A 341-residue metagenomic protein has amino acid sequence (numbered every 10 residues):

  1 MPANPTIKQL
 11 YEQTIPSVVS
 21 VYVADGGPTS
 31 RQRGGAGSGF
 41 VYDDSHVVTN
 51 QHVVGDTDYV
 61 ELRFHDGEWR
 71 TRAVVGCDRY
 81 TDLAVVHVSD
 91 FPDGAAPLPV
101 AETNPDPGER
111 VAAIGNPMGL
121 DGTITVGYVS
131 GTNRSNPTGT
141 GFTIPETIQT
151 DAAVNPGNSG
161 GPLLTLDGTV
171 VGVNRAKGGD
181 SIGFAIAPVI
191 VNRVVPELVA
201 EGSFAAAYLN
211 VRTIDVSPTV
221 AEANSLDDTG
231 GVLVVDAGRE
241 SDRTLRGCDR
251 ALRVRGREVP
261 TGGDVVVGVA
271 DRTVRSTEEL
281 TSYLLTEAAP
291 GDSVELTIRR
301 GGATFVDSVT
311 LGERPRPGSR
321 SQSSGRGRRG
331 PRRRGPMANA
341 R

Functional and structural regions predicted by a protein language model:
M1-Q13, V170-G230, T273, T286 (+3 more regions): C-terminal cap/linker of serine protease catalytic domains
M1-V18, Y22-A24, Q32, Y59 (+1 more regions): N-terminal targeting leaders that route proteins to membranes or the secretory/organellar pathways
P2-L10, Y22-D44, E68-A73, P97 (+3 more regions): A conserved glycine-rich beta-strand in the N-terminal activation segment of trypsin-fold
D25-G27, A153, S203-E279, A303-T310 (+2 more regions): PDZ/PDZ-like groove recognition
G26-R33, V75-T81, P92, G119-L120 (+4 more regions): Gly/Ser-enriched beta-turn/beta-hairpin loop segments
F40, A153-V173, S241-D249: Catalytic nucleophile loop of clan PA
V41-G115, G119-G122, R275, A303-V306 (+1 more regions): Conserved active-site neighborhood of the chymotrypsin/trypsin-like protease fold
L98, E109-F142, G179-G183: Flexible, gly/ser-rich surface segments that form the specificity/activation loops bordering the active-site cleft
